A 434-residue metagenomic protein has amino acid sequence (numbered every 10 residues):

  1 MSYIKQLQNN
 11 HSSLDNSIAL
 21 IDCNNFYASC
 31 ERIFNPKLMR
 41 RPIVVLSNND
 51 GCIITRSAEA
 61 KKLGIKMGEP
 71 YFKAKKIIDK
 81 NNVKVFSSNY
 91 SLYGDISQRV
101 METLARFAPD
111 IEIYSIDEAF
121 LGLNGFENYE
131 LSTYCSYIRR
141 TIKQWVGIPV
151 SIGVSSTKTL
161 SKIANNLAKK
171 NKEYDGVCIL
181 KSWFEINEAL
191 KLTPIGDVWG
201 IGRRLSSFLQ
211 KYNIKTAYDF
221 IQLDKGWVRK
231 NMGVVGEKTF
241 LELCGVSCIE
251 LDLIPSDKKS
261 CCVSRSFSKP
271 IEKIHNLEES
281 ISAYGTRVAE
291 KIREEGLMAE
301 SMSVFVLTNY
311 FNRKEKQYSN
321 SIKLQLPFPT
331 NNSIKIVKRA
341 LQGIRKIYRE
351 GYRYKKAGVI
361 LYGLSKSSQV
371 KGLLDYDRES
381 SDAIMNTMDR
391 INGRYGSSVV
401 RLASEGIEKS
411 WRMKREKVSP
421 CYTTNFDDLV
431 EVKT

Functional and structural regions predicted by a protein language model:
M1-L241, E250, R378-T434: Gly/Gly-Pro- and Ser/Thr-rich, intrinsically disordered tail segments characteristic of DNA damage-repair and tolerance
H11, D197, S207-R353: DNA-contacting surface of Y-family translesion DNA polymerases
F26, N49-C52, N309-N312, L364-S368: Short, charged/polar surface micro-motifs in flexible loops or helix N-caps
R41, V150, E300-M302, A357: Change "...and in nucleic-acid phosphodiester-cleaving endonucleases..." to "...and in nucleic-acid processing enzymes
Y114-E118, S155-K158, L297-S301, Y352-K356: Short Gly/Ser/Thr- and Asp/Glu-enriched loop/turn motifs at secondary-structure junctions
A119-G125, N320-P327, K366-G372: Short, hydrophobic beta-strand segments
E315-Q317, Q369-L373, M413: Short conserved micro-motifs at the rims of enzyme active sites and ligand-binding pockets
K335-R394: C-terminal hydrophobic structural anchor segments that stabilize assembly/packing rather than catalytic chemistry
